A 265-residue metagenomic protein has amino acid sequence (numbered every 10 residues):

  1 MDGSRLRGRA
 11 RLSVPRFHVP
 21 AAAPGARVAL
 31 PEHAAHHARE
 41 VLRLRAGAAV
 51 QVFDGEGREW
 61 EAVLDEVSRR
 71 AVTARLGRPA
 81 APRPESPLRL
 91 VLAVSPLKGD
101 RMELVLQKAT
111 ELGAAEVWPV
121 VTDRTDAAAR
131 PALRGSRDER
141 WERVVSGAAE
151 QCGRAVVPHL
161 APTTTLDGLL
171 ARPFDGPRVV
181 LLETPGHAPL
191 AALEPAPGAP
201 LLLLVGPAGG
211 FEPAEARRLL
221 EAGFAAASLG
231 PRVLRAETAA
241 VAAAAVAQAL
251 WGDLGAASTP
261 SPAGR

Functional and structural regions predicted by a protein language model:
M1-A81, A263: N-terminal positively charged helical leader segments and presequences
G3, R83-V180: RNA substrate-binding interface of SAM-dependent RNA methyltransferases
A38, M102-V105, E215: Hydrophobic side chains in well-ordered alpha-helices
G47, A109, V145, L219 (+1 more regions): Residue-level signal for inorganic ion chemistry
V50, A74, V157-A161, A226: Generic structural signal for residues in well-ordered beta-strands
V50, R75, P84, L88-A93 (+1 more regions): Mobile, glycine- and charge-enriched loop segments and immediately flanking short secondary-structure elements within
P177-R218, F224-L229: Active-site/ligand-binding-proximal alpha/beta "capping" segment
P213-R265: Structured adenosyl-cofactor binding patch, chiefly the S-adenosyl-L-methionine
